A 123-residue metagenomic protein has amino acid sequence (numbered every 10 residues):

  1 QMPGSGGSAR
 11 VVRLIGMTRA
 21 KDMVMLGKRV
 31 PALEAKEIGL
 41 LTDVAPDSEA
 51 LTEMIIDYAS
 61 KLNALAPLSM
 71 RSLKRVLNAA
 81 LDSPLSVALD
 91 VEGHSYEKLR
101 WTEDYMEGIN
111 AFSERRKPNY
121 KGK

Functional and structural regions predicted by a protein language model:
Q1-V24, I38, M54, Y58: CoA-thioester-processing core
V11, A35, L73, F112: Terminal peptide-recognition signature
M23-V24, V76-A80, S95-R100: Helix-loop "lid/cap" segments that line or gate small-molecule binding pockets
G27-E34: Acidic, divalent-metal-coordinating active-site segment for phosphoryl/phosphodiester hydrolysis, typified by short
I38-G39, R115: Structural motif
L41-D90, N119-K123: C-terminal long alpha-helix characteristic of the crotonase
W101-Y105, A111: Interdomain hinge/lid region at the active-site interface of Rossmann-like NAD(P)-dependent oxidoreductases
